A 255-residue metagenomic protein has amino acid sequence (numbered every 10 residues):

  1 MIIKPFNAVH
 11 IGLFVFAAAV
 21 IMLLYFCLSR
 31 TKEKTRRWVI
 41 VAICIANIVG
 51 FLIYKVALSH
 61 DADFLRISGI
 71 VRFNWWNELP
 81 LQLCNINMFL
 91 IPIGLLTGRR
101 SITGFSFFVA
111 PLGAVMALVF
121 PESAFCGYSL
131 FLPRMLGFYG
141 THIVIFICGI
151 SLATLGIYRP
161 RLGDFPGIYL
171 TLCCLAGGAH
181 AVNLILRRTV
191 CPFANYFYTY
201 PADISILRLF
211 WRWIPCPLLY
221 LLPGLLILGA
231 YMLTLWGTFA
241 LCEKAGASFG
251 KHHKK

Functional and structural regions predicted by a protein language model:
M1-F16, G163, G167-Y169, C174 (+1 more regions): Membrane-interface transmembrane-helix boundary segments in multi-pass integral membrane proteins
H10-S29, C44-K55, A176, H180 (+1 more regions): Hydrophobic core of alpha-helical transmembrane segments in multi-pass integral membrane proteins
V20-F26, L90-I91, V144-G163: Alpha-helical transmembrane segments in multipass membrane proteins, preferentially the mid-helix core
C27-I40, L96-G104, L155-P166: Membrane-interface helix-boundary motifs at transmembrane edges
A46-V56, A110-E122, L172-N183: Aromatic-anchored segments of alpha-helical transmembrane domains
Y54-I67, V119-L130: Juxtamembrane "helix-exit" motif on the non-cytosolic side of transmembrane helices
L65-P80, G127-G140: Non-cytosolic membrane-interface motifs at loop->transmembrane helix junctions
L95-G149, A153: Membrane-proximal helix-loop-helix units in multi-pass membrane proteins
